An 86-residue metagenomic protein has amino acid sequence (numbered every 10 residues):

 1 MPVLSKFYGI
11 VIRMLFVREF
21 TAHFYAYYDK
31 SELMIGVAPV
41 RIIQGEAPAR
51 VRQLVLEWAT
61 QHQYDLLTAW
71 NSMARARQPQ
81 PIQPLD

Functional and structural regions predicted by a protein language model:
M1-D86: Basic nucleic-acid-binding interfaces
